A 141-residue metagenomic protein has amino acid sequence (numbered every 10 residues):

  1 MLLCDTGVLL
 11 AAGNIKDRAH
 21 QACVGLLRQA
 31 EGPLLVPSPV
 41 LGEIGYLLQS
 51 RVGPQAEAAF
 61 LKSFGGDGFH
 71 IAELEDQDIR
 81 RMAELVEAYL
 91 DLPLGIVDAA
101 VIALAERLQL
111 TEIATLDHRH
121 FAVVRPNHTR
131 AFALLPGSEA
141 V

Functional and structural regions predicted by a protein language model:
M1-V36, Q49-K62, N127-H128, S138-V141: Short, well-structured N-terminal submotif of metal-dependent ribonuclease cores
C4, L35-V36, E73, I96 (+1 more regions): Short beta-strand scaffold positions
G7-V8, P39, Q77, R119: Alpha-helix/helix-capping structural signal
A30-L34, G68-H70, R107-E112: Short active-site oxyanion
G68-Y89: Acidic catalytic patch
I102, L108-V141: Acidic, PIN/NYN-like endoribonuclease modules and their adjacent C-terminal/linker elements
